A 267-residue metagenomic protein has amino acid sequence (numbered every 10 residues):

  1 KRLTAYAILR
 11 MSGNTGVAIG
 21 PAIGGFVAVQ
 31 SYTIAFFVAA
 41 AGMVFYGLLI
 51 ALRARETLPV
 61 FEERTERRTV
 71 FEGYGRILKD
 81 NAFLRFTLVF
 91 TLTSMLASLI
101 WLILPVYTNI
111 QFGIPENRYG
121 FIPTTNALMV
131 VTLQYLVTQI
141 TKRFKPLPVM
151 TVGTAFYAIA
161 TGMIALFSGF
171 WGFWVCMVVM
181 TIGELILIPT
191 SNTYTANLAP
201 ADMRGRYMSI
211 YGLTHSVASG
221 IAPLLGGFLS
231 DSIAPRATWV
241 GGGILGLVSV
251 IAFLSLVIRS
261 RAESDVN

Functional and structural regions predicted by a protein language model:
K1-T15: Cytoplasmic helix-loop-helix junction between adjacent transmembrane helices in 12-TM secondary transporters
I23-V29, T108-N109, I140-T141, F228-A234: Interfacial helix-cap and linker-helix signal at transmembrane-aqueous boundaries of multi-pass secondary transporters
A35-A51, W239-S255: Symmetry-related core transmembrane helices of the 12-TM Major Facilitator Superfamily/SLC fold
A39, L49-R64, S255-V266: Helix-loop junctions on the cytosolic side of multi-pass membrane transporters, especially the intracellular loop
R55-L88: Juxtamembrane intracellular "pre-TM" segments in multi-pass secondary transporters
L102-R118: Short amphipathic helix-loop junctions that connect adjacent transmembrane helices in Major Facilitator Superfamily/SLC
L133-P146, S230: Helix-to-loop junctions at the C-terminal end of transmembrane segments in multipass secondary transporters
P148-M163: Structural signature of the two symmetry-related core transmembrane helices
